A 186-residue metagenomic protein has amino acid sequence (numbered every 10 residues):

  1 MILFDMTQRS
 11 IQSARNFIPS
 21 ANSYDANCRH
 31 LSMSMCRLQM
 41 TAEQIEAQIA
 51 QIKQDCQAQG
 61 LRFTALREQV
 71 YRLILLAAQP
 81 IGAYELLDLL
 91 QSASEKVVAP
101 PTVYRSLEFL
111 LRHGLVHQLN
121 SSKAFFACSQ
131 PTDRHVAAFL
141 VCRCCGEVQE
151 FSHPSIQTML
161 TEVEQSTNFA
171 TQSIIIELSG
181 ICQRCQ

Functional and structural regions predicted by a protein language model:
I2-H30, R37-Q48, P154-Q186: C-terminal regulatory/oligomerization modules of transcriptional regulators
Q39-Y71: Short alpha-helical segments that sit at the start of domains
A77-G82: Short capping segments at the starts of secondary-structure elements
A83-E95: DNA-recognition alpha helix
V103-H113: Basic amphipathic alpha-helical segments that dock to polyanions
R112-Q186: Non-DNA-binding regulatory cores of transcription-related proteins, predominantly C-terminal effector-binding
